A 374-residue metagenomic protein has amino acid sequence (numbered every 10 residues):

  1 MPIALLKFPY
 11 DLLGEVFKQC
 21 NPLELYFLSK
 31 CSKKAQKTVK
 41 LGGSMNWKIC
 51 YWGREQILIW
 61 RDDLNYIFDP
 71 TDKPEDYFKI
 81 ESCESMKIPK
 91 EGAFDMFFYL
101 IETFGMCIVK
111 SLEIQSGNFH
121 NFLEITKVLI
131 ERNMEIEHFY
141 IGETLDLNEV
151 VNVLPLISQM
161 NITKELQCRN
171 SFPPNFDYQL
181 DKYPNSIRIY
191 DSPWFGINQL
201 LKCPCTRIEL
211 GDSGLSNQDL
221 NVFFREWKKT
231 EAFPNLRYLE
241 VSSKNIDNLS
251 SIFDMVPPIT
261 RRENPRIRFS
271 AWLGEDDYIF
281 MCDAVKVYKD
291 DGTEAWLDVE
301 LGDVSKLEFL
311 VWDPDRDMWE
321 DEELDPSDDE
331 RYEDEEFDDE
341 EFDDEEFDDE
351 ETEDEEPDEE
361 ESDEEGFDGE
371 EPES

Functional and structural regions predicted by a protein language model:
M1-S374: Non-core capping and flanking segments associated with repeat-based/extracellular domains
